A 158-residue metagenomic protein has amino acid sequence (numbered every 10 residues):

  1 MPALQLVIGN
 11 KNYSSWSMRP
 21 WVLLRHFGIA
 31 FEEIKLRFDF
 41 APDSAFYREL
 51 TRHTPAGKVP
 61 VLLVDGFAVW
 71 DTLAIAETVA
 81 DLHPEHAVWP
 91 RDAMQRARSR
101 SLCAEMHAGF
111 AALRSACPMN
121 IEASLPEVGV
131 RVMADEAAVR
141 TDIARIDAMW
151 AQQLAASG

Functional and structural regions predicted by a protein language model:
M1-M133: GST-like domain detector, emphasizing the conserved glutathione-binding G-site in the N-terminal thioredoxin-like
E85, W150-G158: Surface-exposed helix-capping loop/turn segments at secondary-structure junctions
M133-Q153: Amphipathic alpha-helical packing segments from all-alpha helical-bundle domains
